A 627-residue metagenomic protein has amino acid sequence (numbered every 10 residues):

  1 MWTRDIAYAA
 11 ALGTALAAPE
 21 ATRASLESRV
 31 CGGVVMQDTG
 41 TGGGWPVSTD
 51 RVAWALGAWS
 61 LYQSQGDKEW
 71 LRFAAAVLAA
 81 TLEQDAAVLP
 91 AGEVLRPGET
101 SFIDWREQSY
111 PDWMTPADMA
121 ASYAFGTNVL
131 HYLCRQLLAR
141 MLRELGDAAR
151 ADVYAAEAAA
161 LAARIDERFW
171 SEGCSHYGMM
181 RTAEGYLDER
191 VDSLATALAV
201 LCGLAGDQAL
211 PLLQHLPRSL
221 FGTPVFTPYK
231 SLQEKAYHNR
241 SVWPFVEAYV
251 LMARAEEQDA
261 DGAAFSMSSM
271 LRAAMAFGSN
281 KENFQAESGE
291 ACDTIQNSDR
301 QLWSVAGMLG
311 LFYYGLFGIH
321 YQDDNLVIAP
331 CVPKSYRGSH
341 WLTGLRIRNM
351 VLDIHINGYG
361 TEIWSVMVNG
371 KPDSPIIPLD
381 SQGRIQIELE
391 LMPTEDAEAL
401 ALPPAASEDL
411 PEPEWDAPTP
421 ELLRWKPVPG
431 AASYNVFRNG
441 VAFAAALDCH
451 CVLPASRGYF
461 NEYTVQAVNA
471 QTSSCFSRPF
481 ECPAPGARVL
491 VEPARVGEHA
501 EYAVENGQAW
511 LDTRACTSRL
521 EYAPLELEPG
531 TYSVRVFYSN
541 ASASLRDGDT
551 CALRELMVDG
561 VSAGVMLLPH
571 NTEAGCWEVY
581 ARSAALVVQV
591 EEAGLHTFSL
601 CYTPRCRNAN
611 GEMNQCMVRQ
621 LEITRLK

Functional and structural regions predicted by a protein language model:
M1, E20-W45, P90-Y123, A163-W243 (+4 more regions): Extended glycan-interaction surfaces of carbohydrate-active proteins
W2-I6, A10-E99, I103-D104, P111 (+6 more regions): Aromatic-rich carbohydrate-recognition surfaces in CAZymes
S219, A253-L422: Non-catalytic C-terminal accessory modules of carbohydrate-active enzymes
W364, S433-V436, R554-L556: Short beta-strand elements bearing conserved aromatic residues within extracellular beta-rich modules
P420-G430: Conserved aromatic anchor
V441-D448: Short beta-strand segments within Ig-like beta-sandwich modules, predominantly Fibronectin type-III
L453-S474: Beta-strand-rich modules
P479-K627: Extracytoplasmic
